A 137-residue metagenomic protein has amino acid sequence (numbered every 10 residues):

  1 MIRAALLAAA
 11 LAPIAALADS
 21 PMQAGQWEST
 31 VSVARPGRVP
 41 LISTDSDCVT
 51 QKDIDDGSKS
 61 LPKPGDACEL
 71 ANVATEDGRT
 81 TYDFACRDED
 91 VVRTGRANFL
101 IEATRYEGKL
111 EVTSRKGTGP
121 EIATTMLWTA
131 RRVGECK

Functional and structural regions predicted by a protein language model:
M1-A8: Sec-dependent signal peptide recognition, specifically the positively charged N-region followed immediately by
P13-A15: N-terminal signal peptide c-region/cleavage motif recognized by signal peptidases
D19-Q23, V73-R79, N98-Y106, R131-K137: A short, structured loop/turn motif at beta-sheet edges
S29-S32, T81-D88, K109-S114: Short beta-strand segments that buttress and anchor functional surface loops
T30-A67: Short, solvent-exposed loop/hinge segments that bridge or flank secondary-structure elements
A34-V39, D88-R93, S114-I122: Short, cysteine-centered beta-strand-loop-beta hairpins and adjacent loop/turn segments enriched in charged/polar
D45-D47, T94-I101, L110-S114, M126-R131: Hydrophobic/aromatic beta-strand elements that line small-molecule binding cavities or substrate pockets in beta-rich
S60-E102: Mid-chain, structured segments of secreted extracytoplasmic proteins
